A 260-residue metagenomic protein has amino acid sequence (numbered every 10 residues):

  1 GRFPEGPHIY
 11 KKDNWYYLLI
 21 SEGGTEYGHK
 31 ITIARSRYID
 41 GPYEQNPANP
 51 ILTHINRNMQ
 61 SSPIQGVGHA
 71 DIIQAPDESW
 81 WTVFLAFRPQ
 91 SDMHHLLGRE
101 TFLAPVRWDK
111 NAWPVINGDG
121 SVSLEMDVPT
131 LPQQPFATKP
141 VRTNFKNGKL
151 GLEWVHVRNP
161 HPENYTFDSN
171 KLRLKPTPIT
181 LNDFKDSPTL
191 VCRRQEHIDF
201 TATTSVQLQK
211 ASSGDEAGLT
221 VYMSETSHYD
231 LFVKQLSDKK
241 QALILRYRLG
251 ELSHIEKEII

Functional and structural regions predicted by a protein language model:
G1-I260: Carbohydrate-active catalytic/glycan-binding domains of CAZyme proteins, especially the secreted or lumenal ectodomains
